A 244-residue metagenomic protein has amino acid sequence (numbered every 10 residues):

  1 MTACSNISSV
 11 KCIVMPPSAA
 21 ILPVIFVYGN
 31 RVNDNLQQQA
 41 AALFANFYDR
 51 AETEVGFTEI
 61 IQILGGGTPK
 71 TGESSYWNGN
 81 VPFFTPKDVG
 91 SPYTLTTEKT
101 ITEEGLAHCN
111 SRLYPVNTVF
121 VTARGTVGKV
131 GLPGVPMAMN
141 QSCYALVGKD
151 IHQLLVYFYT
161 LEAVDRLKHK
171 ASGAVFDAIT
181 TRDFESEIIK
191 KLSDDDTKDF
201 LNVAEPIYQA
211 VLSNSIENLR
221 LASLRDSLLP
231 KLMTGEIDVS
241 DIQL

Functional and structural regions predicted by a protein language model:
T2-T68, N78, F83, V89 (+2 more regions): Non-catalytic DNA-recognition/assembly elements of restriction-modification systems
T58-S74, P82-V116, G134, M139: Sequence-specific dsDNA recognition surfaces
P69-G72, K170-S172, S215-I216: A short, aromatic/hydrophobic, helix- or strand-capping loop or linear motif that either lines the entrance/gate
T85, T102-D165, K170-V175, T180-E185: A short beta-sheet element
T94-T96, Y157, D199: Short, charged, solvent-exposed linker or helix-capping segments at domain edges/interfaces that act as flexible hinges
Q243-L244: Amphipathic heptad-repeat alpha-helical coiled-coil/stalk segments that mediate oligomerization, filament/stalk
